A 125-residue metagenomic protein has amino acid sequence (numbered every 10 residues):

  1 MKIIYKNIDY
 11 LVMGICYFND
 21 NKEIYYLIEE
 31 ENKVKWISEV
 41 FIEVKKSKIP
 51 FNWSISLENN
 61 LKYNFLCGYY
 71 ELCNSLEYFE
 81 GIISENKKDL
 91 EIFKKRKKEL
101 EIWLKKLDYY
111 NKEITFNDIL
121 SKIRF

Functional and structural regions predicted by a protein language model:
M1-K2: Short boundary/loop segments of OB/S1/cold-shock single-stranded nucleic-acid-binding domains
Y5, M13-F41: Basic/aromatic-rich interaction segments and small domains that mediate binding to polyanionic partners
K35-F93: Intrinsically disordered, low-complexity, charged/polar segments
E71-F125: C-terminal charged interaction modules
